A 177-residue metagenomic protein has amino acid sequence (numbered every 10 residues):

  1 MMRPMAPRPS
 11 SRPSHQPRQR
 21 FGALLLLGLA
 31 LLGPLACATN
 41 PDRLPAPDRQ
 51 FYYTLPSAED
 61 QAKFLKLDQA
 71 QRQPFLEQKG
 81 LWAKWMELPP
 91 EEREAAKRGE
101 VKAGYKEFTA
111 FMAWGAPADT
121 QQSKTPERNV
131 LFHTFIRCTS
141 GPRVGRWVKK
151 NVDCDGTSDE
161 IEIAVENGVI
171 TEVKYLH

Functional and structural regions predicted by a protein language model:
P4-L25: Bacterial N-terminal signal peptides that target proteins for export
F21-L31, G80: Hydrophobic alpha-helical targeting segments used for export or membrane insertion
G33-A36: C-terminal motif of bacterial Sec signal peptides marking the signal peptidase cleavage site
A38-H177: Residues within mature, well-folded domains
